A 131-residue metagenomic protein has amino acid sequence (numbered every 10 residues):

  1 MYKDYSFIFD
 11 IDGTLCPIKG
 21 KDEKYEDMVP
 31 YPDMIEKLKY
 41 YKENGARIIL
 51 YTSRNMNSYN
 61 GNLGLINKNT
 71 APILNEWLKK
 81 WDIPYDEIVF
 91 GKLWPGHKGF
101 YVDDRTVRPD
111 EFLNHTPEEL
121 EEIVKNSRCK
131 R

Functional and structural regions predicted by a protein language model:
M1-R131: Catalytic phosphate/metal-binding cores of nucleic-acid and nucleotide-processing enzymes, i.e., regions that mediate
